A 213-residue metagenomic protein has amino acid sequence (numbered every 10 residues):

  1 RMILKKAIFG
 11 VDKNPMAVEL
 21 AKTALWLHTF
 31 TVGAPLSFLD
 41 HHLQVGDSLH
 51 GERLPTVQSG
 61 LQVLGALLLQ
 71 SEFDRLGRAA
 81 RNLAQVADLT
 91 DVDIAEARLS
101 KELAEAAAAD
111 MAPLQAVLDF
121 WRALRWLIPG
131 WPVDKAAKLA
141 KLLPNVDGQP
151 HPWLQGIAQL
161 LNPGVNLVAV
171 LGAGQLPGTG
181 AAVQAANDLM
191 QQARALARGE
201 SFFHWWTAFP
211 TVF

Functional and structural regions predicted by a protein language model:
R1-F213: SAM-dependent methyltransferase catalytic region
